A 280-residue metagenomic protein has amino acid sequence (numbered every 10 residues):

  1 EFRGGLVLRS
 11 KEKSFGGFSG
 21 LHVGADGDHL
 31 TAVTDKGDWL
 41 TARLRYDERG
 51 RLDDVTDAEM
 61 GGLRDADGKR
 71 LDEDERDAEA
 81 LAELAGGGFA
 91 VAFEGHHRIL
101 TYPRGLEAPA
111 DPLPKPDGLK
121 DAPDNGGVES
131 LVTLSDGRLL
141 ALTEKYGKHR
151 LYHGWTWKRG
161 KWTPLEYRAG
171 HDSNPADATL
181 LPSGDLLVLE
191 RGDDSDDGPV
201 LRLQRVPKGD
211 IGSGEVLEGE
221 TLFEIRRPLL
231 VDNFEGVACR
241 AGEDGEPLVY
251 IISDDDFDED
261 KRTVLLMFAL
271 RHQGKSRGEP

Functional and structural regions predicted by a protein language model:
E1-P280: Sequence/structural signature of beta-propeller domains
